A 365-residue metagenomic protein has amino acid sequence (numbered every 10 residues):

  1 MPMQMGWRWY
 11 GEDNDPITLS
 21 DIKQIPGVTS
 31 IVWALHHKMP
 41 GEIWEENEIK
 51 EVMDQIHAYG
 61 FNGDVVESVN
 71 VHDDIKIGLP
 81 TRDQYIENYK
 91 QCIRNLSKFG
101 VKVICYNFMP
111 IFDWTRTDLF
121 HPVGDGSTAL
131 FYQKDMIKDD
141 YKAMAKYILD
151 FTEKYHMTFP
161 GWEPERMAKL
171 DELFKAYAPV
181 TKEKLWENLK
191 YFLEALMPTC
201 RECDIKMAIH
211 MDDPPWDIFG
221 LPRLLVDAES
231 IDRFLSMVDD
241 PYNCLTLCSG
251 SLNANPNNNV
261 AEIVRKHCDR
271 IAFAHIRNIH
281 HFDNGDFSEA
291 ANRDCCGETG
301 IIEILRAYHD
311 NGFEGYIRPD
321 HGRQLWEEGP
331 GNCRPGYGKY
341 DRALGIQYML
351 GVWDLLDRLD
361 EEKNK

Functional and structural regions predicted by a protein language model:
M1-G6, G11-D13, D54-H57, D74-G78 (+6 more regions): Histidine-acidic metal/acid-base catalytic patches
N14-H36, Q55-Y59, N95-I104: Catalytic domains of carbohydrate-active enzymes, especially glycoside hydrolases
A34-K50, F219: Glycine-rich, proline-tolerant flexible connector loops at the mouths of alpha/beta enzymes
H36-H37, N70, P110-I111, P214 (+1 more regions): Conserved beta-strand edge residues that scaffold enzyme active sites
E45-S68, Y85: An N-terminal, globular interaction/scaffold subdomain
V65-F99, V103-V123, S127, Q133-A145: Acidic/aromatic-lined carbohydrate-recognition and catalytic surfaces of CAZymes acting on diverse glycans
I111, D118-N188: Extended, charge-rich helix/loop segments that form flexible, surface "patches" used to engage negatively charged
